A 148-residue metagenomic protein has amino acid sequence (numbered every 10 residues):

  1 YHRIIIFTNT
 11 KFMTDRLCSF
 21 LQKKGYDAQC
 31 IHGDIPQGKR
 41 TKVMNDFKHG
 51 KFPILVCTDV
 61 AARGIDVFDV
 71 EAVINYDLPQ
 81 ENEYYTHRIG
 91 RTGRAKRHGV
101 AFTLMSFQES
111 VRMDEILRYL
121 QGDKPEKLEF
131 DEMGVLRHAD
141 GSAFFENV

Functional and structural regions predicted by a protein language model:
Y1-V148: Conserved helicase RecA-like core
